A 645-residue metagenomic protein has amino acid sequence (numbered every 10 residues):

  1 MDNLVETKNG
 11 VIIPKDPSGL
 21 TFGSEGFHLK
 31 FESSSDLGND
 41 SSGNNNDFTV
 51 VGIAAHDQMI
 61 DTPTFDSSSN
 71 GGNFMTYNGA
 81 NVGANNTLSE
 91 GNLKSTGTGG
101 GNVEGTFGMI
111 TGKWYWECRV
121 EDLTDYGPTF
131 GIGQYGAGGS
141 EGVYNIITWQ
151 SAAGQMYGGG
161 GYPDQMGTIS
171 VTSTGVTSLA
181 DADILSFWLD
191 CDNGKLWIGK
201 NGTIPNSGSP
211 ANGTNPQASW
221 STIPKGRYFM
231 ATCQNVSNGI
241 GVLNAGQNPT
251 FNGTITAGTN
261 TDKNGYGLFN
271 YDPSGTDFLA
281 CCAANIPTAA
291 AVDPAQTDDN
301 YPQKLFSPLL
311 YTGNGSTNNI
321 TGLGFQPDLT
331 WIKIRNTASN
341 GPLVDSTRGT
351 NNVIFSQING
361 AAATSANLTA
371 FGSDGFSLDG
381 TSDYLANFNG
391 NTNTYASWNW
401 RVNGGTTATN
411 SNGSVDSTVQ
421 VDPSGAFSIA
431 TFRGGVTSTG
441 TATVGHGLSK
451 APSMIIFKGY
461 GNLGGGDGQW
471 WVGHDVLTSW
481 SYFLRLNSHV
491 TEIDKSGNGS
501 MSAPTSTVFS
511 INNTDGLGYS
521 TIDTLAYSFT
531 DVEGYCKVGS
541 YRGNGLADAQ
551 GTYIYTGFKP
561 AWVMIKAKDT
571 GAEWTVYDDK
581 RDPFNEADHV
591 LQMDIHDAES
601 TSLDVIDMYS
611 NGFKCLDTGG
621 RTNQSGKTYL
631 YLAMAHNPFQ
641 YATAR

Functional and structural regions predicted by a protein language model:
M1-K113, R119-T124, G136-R645: Surface-exposed molecular-recognition determinants
P128-I132: A sequence-level detector for low-complexity, Ser/Thr- and acidic-rich stretches
